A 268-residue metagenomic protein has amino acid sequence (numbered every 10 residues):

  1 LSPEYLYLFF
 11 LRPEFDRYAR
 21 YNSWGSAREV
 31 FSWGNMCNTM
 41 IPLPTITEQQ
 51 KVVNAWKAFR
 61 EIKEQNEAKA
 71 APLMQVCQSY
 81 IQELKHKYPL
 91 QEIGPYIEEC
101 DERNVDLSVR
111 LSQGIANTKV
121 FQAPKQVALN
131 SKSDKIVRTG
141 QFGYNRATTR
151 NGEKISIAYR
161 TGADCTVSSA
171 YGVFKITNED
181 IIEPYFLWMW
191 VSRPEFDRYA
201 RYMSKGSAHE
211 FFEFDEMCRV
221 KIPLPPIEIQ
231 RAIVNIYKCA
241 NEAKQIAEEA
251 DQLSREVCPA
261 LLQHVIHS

Functional and structural regions predicted by a protein language model:
L1-E4, W24-T47, C165-A170, K205-R231: A short glycine-rich beta-alpha junction/loop motif
L1-L11, T139, G143-S192: A short beta-sheet element
L11-E14, D101, T148, S192 (+2 more regions): Hydrophobic alpha-helix feature that most strongly marks membrane-spanning transmembrane helices and their immediate
F15-Y18, F196-Y199: Periplasmic-binding protein-like
Y21-S23, D106-Q113, Y202-S204: Short coil/turn segments at secondary-structure boundaries
N38-N104, P223-S268: Non-catalytic DNA-recognition/assembly elements of restriction-modification systems
G94-N130, Y144, G162: DNA target-recognition patches
